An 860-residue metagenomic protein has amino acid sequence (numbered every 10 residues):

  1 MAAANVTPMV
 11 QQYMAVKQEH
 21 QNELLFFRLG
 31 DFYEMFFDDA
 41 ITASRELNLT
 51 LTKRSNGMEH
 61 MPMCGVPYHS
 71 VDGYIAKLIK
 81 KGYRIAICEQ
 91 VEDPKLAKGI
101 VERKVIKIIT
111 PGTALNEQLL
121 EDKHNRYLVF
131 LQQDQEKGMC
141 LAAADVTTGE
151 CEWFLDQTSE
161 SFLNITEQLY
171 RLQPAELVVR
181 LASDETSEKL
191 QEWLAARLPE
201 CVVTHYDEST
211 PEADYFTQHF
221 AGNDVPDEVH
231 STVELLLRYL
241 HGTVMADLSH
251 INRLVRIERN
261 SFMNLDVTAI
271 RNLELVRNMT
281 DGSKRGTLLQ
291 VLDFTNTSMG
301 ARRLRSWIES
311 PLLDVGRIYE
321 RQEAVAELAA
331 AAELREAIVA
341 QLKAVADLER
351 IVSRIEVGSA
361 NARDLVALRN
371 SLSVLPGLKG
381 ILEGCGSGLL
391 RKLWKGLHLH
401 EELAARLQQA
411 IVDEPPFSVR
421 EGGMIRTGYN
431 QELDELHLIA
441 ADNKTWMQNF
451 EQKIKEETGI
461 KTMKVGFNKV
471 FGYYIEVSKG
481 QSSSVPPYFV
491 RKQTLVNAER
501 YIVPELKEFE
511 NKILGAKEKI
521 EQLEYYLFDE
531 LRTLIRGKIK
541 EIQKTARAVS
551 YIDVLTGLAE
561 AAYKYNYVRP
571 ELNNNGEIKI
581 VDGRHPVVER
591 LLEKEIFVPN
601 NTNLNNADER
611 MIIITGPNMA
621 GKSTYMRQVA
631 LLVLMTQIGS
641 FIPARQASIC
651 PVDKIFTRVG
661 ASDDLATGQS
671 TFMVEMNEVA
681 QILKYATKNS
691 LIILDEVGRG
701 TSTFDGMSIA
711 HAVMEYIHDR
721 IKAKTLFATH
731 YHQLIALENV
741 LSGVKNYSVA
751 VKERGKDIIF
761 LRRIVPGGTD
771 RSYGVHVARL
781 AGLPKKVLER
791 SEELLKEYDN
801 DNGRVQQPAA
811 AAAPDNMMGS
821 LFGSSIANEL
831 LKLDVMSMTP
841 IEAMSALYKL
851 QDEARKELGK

Functional and structural regions predicted by a protein language model:
A2-A3, Q11, A15, N22 (+5 more regions): Conserved phosphate-binding elements of NTP-dependent enzyme cores
A2-E327, E336, K343, D347-S353 (+3 more regions): Charged catalytic and DNA/RNA-contacting regions of genome-maintenance and nucleic-acid-processing enzymes
F37-A40, P226, N296-T297, A301-R302 (+5 more regions): ATPase nucleotide-binding head domains, primarily ABC-like/P-loop NTPase cores
C88, P111-L120, D247, E383-L389 (+5 more regions): Active-site phosphate-binding and catalytic loops of NTP-dependent enzymes
E208-Y215, N264, L275, M279 (+5 more regions): Amphipathic heptad-repeat alpha-helical coiled-coil/stalk segments that mediate oligomerization, filament/stalk
I318-R321, Q341, V345, I439 (+6 more regions): Intracellular alpha-helical coupling/juxtamembrane segments of multi-pass membrane proteins
V412, L495, E499-T533: Extended, charged coiled-coil "arm/hinge" scaffolds of SMC/Rad50-like chromosome-maintenance ATPases and other large
N468, L831-K860: Terminal-proximal interaction/regulatory segments of ATP-powered molecular machines
